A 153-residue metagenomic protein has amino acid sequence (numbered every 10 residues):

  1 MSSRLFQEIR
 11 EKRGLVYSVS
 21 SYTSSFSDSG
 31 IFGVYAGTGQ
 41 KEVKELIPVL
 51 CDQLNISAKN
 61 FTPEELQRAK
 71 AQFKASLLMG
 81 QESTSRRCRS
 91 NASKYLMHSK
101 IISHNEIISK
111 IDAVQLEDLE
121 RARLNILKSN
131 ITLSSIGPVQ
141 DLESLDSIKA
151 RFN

Functional and structural regions predicted by a protein language model:
M1-R4: His/Glu-based metal-binding/catalytic segments typifying zinc-dependent metallopeptidases
F6, I47, Q67-K70, I108 (+1 more regions): Extracytoplasmic/secreted envelope proteins and their assembly/folding machinery, especially bacterial periplasmic
K12, D28, S135: Short glycine/serine/threonine-biased micro-segments
K12-S21, V114-E120: Short amphipathic beta-strand starts and helix->beta connectors
V16, S20-G80, K149-N153: M16/insulysin-pitrilysin zinc metalloprotease superfamily fold
K74-N153: C-terminal regions of mature proteins
